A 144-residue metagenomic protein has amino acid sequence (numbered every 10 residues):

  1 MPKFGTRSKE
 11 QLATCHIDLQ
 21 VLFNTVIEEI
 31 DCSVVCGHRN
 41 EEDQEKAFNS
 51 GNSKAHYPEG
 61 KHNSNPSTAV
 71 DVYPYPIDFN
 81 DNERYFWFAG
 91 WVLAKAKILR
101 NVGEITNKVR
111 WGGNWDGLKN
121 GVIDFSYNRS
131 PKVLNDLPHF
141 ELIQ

Functional and structural regions predicted by a protein language model:
M1-S33: Active-site acidic/histidine clusters and adjacent loop/turn architecture that either coordinate catalytic ions
K3-F4, E29, F48, V72-Y75: Solvent-exposed, well-ordered amphipathic alpha-helical segments that flank/support binding or catalytic loops
A13, I17, E42, E83-F86: Generic alpha-helical secondary structure signal
F23-N52: Extended, low-complexity, intrinsically disordered C-terminal regulatory tails of eukaryotic serine/threonine kinases
G51-G60: Cytochrome P450 catalytic domain signature, combining two hallmark sequence patches
E59-Q144: Catalytic cores and adjacent binding grooves of peptidoglycan-active enzymes
